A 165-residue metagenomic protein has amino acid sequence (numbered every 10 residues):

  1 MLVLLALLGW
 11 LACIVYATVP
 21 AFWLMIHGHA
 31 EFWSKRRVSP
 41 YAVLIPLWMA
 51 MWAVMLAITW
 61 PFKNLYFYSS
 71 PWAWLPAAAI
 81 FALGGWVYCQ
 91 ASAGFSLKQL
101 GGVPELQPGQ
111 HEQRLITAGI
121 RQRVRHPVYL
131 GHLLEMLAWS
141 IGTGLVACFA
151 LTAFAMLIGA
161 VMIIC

Functional and structural regions predicted by a protein language model:
M1-T117, G131-C165: Membrane-anchoring alpha-helices and their flanking helix-loop junctions
G119-Q122, H126-Y129: Glycine-rich acyl-CoA binding loop
